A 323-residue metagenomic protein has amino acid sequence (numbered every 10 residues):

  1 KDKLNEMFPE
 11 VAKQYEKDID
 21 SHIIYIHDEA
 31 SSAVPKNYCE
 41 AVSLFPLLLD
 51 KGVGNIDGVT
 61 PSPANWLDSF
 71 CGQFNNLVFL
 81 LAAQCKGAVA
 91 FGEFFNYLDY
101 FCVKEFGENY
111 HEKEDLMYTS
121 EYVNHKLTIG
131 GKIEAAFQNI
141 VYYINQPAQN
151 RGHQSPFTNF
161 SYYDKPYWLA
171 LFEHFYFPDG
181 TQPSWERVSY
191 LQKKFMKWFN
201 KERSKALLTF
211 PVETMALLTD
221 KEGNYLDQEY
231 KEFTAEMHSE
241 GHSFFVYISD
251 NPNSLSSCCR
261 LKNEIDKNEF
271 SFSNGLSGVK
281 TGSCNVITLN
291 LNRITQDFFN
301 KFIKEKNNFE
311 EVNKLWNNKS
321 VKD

Functional and structural regions predicted by a protein language model:
K1-D323: Conserved catalytic cores of very large enzyme subunits
